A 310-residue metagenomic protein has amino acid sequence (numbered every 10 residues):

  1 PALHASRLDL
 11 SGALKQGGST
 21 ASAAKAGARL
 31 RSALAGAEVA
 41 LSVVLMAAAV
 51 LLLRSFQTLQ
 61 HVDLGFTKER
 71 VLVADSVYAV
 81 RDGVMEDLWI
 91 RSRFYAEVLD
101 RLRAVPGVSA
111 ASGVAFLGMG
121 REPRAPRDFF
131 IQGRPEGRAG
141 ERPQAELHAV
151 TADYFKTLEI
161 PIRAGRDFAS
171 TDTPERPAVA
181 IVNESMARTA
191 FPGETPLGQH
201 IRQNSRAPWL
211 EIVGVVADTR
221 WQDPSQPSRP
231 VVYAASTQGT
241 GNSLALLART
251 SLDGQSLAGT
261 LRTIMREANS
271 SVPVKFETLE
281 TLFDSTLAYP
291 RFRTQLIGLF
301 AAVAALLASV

Functional and structural regions predicted by a protein language model:
P1-M85: Alpha-helical transmembrane segments of integral membrane proteins
H4, K15, V44, A48 (+4 more regions): Generic hydrophobic alpha-helical membrane-span motif
T20, L59-V62, M186-A187, A217-R220 (+1 more regions): Short beta-turn/strand-loop junction motif enriched in small, turn-promoting residues
A35-L45, I297-V310: Alpha-helical transmembrane segments of integral membrane proteins
E86-D87, E141: Second-shell loop/turn segments in exported
I90-F94: Soluble or luminal CAZymes and related metallo-dependent hydrolases
A96-R291, Q295-G298: Mid-to-C-terminal secondary-structure elements that act as membrane-proximal/extracytoplasmic interface segments
